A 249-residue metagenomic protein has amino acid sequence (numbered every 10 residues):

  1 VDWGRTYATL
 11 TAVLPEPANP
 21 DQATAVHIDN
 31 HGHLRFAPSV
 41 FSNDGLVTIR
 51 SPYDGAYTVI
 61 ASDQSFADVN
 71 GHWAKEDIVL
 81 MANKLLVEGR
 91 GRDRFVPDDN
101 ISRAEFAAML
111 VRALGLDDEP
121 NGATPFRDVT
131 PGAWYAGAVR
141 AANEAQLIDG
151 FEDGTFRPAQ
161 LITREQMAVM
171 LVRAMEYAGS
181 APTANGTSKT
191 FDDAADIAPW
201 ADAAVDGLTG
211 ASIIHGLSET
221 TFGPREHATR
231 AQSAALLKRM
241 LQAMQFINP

Functional and structural regions predicted by a protein language model:
V1, A74-N83: Extracellular/luminal Pro/Thr/Ser-rich low-complexity repeat and linker "mucin-like" segments that act as
V1-N30: Proteolytic processing hotspots in large secreted/extracellular or virion-associated proteins and select intracellular
N30-H31, N43, G210: Short, ordered coil/turn segments that flank beta-strands lining enzyme active or ligand-binding pockets
L34-D44, R50-E76, E88-A104, L110-A138 (+4 more regions): Feature responds to low-complexity, polar/acidic, surface-exposed segments characteristic of secreted/exported proteins
V205: Catalytic cores of secreted/periplasmic or lumenal enzymes
